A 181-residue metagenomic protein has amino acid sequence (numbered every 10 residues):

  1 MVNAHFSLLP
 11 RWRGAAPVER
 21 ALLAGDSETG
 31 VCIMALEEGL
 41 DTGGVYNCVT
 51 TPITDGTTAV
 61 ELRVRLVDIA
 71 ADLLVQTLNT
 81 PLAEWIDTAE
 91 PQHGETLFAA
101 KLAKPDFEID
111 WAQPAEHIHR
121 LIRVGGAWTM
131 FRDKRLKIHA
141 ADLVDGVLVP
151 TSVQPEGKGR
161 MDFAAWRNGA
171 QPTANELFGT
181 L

Functional and structural regions predicted by a protein language model:
M1-A4, V18, F98, I118-T129: Long, contiguous hydrophobic alpha-helical segments, chiefly transmembrane helices and signal peptides
M1-T96: Donor/substrate-binding cores of folate-linked one-carbon enzymes
L8, V60, K104-P105, S152: Residues at structural and domain junctions
V45, A99-K101, G146: Short, flexible turn/loop "capping" segments at secondary-structure junctions
P52, T58, P81, A103 (+2 more regions): Short, solvent-exposed coil/turn linker segments
E90-I109: Flexible, acidic loop-helix segments that line cofactor/substrate-binding pockets
P105-L181: An anion-binding loop in the catalytic cleft
